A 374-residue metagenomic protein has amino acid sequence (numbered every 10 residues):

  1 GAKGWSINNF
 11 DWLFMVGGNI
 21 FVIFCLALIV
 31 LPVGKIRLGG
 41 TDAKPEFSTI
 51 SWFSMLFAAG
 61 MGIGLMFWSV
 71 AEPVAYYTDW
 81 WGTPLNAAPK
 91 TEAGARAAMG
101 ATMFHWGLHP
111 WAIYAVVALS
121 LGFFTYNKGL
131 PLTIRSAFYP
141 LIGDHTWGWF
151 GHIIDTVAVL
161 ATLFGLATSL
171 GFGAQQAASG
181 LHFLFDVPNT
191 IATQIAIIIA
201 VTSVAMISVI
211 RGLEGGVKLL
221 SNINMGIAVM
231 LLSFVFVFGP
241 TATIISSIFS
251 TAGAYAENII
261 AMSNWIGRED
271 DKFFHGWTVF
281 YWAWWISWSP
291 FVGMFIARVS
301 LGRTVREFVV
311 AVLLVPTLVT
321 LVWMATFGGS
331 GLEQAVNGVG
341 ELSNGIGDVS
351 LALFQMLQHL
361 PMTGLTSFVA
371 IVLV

Functional and structural regions predicted by a protein language model:
G1, F57-Y77, P110-L132, I154-D186 (+2 more regions): Hydrophobic transmembrane alpha-helices that form the core helical bundles of multi-pass secondary transporters
G1-A93, I210, S233, V237: N-terminal alpha-helical transmembrane segments of multi-pass membrane transport and channel/translocase proteins
G1-I7, C25-E46, A98-H105, S120-L130 (+4 more regions): Membrane-water interface regions at transmembrane-helix termini and the short interhelical loops of multi-pass membrane
G1-K3, F53, F57-G107, F164 (+6 more regions): Transmembrane helix-boundary motif of multi-pass solute transporters/channels
A2-K3, L31-T49, V74-G100, F123-W149 (+2 more regions): Flexible loop linkers connecting adjacent transmembrane helices in multi-pass alpha-helical membrane transporters
I7-D11, T41-A59, M99-L108, R135-F164 (+3 more regions): Transmembrane-helix boundary/entry motifs in multi-pass membrane transporters
I7-V22, R96-Y126, T366-S367: Extracellular loop-to-transmembrane helix junctions
T146, F150-I153, V157-R303, V310 (+1 more regions): Membrane-embedded translocation segments of transport machinery
